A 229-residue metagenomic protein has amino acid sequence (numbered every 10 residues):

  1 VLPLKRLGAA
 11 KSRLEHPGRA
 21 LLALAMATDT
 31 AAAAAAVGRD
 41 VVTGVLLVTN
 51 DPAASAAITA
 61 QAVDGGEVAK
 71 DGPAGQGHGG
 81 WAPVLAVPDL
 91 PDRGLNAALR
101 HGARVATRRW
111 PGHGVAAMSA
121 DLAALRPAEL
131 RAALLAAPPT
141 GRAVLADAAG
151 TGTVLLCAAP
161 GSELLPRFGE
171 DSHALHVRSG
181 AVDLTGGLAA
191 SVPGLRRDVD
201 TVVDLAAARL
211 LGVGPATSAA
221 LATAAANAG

Functional and structural regions predicted by a protein language model:
V1-R13: N-terminal nucleotide-binding beta1-loop-alpha1 segment
A23-V41: A short, N-terminal amphipathic alpha-helix
V42-D51: Short beta-strand/loop segment that forms part of the nucleotide-sugar
A57-G114, S172-L175: Short phosphate-binding loop-to-helix
L125-A149: Conserved donor-nucleotide/metal-binding helix-loop-beta segment in metal-dependent transferases, i.e., the alpha-helix
L156-A181: Short, glycine-/small-residue-rich phosphate/pyrophosphate-handling segment
D171, V177-G229: Conserved alpha/beta core of the MobA/IspD/sugar-nucleotide pyrophosphorylase nucleotidyltransferase superfamily
